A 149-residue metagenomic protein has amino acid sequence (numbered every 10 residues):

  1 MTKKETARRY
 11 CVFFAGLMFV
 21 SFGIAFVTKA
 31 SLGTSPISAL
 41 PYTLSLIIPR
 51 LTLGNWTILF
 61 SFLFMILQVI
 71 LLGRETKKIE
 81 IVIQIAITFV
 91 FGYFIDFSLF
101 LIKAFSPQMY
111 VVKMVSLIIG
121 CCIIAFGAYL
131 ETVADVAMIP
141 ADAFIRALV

Functional and structural regions predicted by a protein language model:
M1-V149: Core subunits and conserved enzymes of cellular information-processing and envelope-translocation systems across
